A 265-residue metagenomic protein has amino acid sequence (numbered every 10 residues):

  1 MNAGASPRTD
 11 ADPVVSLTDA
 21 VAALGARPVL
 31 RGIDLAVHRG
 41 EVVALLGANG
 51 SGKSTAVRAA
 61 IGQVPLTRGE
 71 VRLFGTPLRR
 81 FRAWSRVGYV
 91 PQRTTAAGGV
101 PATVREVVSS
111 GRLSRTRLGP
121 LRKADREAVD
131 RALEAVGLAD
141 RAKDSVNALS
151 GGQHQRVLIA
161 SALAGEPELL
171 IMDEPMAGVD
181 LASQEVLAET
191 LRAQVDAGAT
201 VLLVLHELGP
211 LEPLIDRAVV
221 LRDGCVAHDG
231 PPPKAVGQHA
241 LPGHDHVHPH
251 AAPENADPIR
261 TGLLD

Functional and structural regions predicted by a protein language model:
G69-A83: Conserved ABC transporter NBD signature motif
S109, K123-R141: Conserved ABC ATPase "signature" region
S145-L149: Conserved ABC ATPase signature
E166: Conserved catalytic motifs of ABC-family nucleotide-binding domains
L170-E174: Catalytic Walker B motif of ABC-type/P-loop ATPase nucleotide-binding domains
L205-H206: H-loop/switch region of ABC-family ATPase nucleotide-binding domains
A218-P231: H-loop (His-switch) and adjacent beta-strand-loop-beta switch element of ABC-type ATPase nucleotide-binding domains
